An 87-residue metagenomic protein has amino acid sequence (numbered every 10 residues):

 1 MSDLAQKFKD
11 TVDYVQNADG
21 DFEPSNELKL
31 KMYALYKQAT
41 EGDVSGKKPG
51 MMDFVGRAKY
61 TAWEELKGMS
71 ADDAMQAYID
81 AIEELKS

Functional and structural regions predicted by a protein language model:
D3-S87: A charge-rich, low-complexity, intrinsically flexible signal that marks solvent-exposed coils, linkers, repeats
